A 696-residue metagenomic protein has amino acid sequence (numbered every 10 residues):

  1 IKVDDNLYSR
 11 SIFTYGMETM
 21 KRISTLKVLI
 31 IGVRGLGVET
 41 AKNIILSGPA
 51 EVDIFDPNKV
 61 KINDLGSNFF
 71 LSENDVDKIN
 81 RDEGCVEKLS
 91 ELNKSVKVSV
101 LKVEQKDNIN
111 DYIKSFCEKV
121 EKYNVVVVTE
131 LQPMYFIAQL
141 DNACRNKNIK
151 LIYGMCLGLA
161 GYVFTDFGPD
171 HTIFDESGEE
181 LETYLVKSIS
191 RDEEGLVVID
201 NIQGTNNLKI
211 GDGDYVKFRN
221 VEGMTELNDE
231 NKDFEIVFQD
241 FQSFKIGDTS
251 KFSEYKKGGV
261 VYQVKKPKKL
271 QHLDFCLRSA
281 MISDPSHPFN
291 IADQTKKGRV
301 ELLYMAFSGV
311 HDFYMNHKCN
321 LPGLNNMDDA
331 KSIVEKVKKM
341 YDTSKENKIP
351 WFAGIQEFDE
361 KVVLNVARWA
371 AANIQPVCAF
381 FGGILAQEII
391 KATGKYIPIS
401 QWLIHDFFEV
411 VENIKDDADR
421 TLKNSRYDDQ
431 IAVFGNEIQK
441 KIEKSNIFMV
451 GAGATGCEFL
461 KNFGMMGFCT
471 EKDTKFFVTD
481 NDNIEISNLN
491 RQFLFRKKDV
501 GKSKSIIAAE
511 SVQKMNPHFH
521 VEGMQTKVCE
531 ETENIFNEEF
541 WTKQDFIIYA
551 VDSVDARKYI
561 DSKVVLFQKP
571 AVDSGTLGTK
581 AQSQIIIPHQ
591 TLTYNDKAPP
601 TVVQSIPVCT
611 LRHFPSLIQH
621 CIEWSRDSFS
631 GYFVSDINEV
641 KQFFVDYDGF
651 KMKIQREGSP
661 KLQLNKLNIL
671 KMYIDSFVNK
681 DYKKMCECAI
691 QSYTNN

Functional and structural regions predicted by a protein language model:
I1-N696: Adenine nucleotide-associated cytosolic modules
